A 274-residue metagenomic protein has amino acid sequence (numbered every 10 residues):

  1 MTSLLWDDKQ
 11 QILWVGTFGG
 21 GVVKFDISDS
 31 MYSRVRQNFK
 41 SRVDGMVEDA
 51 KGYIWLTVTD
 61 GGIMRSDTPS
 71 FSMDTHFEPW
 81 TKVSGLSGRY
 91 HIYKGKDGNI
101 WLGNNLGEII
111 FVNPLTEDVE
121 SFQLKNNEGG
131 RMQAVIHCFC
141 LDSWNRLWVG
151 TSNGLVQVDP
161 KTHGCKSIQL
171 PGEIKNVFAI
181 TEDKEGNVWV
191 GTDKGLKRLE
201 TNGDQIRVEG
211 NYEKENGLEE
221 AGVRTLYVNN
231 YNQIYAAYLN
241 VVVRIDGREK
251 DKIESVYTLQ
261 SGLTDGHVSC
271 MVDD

Functional and structural regions predicted by a protein language model:
M1-D274: Carboxylate-rich, polar loop motifs that coordinate divalent cations or form catalytic acidic clusters
